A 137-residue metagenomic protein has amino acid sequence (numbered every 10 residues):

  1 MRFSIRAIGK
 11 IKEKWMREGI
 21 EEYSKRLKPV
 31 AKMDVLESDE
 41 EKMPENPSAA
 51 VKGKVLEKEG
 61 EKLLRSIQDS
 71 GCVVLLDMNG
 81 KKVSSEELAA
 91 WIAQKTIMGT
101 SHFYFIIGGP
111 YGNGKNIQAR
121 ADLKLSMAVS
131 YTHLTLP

Functional and structural regions predicted by a protein language model:
M1-Y23, L27: N-terminal beta1-alpha1 ligand-phosphate binding loop
R2-R6, D34-L36, Y104: A structural signal for isolated positions on well-ordered beta-strands in alpha/beta enzyme cores
R6, L36, V74, L123-L125: Hydrophobic/aromatic beta-strand patches that form the interior of the parallel beta-sheet core in alpha/beta enzyme
V30-K42: A short beta-strand-loop structural module common to alpha/beta enzyme folds
A31, S70-G71, A121-D122: Short, well-ordered alpha-helix to beta-strand connector turns
D39-S101: S-adenosyl-L-methionine/SAH cofactor-binding core of RNA-modifying enzymes
M78, K82-S84, I92-T96, T100-Y131: A glycine-rich beta-strand to alpha-helix segment that forms a phosphate/ribose-binding loop at ligand/cofactor sites
T132-P137: Conserved small/polar residues in nucleotide/adenosyl-binding loops
